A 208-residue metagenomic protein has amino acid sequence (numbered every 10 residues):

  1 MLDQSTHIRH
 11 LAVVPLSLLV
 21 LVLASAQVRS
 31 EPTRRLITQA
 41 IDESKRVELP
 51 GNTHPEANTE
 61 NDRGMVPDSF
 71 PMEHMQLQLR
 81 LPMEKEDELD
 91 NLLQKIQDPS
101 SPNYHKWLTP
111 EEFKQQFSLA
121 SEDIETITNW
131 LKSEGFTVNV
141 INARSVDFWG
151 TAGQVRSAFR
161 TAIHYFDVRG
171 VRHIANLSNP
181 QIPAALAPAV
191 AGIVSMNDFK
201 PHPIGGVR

Functional and structural regions predicted by a protein language model:
L2-P15: Bacterial N-terminal signal peptides that target proteins for export
V13-L23: Bacterial N-terminal signal peptides
Q27-R208: Non-catalytic regulatory appendages
